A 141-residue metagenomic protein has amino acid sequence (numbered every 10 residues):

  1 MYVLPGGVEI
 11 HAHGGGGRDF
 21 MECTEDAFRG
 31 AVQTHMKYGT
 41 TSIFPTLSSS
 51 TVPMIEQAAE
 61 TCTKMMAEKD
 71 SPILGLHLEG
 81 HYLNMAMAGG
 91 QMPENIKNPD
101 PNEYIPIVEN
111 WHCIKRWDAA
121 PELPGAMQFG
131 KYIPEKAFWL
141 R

Functional and structural regions predicted by a protein language model:
M1, A58-D70: Short amphipathic alpha-helices and their capping/turn segments at secondary-structure boundaries
M1-R29, Q33: Replace "His-x-His-based motif
H13, R29-A58, S71-N84, W111-E122 (+1 more regions): Divalent metal-dependent hydrolysis catalytic cores, especially in the metallo-beta-lactamase
G14-D19, N84-Q91: A short acidic, helix-capping loop that chelates divalent metal ions and anchors anionic groups
V32, E56-T63, Y104, G130: Generic structural signal for well-ordered alpha-helices, preferentially at hydrophobic/aromatic core positions
M36, A67, P134: Anion (oxyanion) recognition and catalysis
I55-Q57, A86-M92, F129-G130: Short acidic, glycine/serine/threonine-rich loops at helix termini
K97-R141: Histidine/acidic residue-rich metal-binding segments in metalloenzymes
